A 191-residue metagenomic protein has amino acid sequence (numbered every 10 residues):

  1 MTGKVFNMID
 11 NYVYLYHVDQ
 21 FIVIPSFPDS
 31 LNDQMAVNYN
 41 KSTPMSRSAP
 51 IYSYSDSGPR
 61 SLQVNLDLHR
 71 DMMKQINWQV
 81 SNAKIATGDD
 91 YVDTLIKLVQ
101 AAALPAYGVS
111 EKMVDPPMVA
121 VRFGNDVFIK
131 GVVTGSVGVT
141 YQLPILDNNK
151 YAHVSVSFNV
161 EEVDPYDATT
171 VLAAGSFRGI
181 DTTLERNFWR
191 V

Functional and structural regions predicted by a protein language model:
M1-V191: Compositionally biased, intrinsically disordered low-complexity segments enriched in polar/Pro/Gly and often Gln
